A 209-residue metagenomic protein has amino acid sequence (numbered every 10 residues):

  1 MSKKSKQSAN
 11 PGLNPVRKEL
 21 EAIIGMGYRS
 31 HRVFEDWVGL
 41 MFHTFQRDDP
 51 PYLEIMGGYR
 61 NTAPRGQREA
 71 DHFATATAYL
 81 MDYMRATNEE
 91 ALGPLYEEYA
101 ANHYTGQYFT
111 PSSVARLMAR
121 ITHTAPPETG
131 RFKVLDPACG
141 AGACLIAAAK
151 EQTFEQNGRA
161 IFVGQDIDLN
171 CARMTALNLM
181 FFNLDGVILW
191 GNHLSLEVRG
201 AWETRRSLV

Functional and structural regions predicted by a protein language model:
S2-F154: Class I S-adenosyl-L-methionine
S113-S207: Conserved S-adenosyl-L-methionine
